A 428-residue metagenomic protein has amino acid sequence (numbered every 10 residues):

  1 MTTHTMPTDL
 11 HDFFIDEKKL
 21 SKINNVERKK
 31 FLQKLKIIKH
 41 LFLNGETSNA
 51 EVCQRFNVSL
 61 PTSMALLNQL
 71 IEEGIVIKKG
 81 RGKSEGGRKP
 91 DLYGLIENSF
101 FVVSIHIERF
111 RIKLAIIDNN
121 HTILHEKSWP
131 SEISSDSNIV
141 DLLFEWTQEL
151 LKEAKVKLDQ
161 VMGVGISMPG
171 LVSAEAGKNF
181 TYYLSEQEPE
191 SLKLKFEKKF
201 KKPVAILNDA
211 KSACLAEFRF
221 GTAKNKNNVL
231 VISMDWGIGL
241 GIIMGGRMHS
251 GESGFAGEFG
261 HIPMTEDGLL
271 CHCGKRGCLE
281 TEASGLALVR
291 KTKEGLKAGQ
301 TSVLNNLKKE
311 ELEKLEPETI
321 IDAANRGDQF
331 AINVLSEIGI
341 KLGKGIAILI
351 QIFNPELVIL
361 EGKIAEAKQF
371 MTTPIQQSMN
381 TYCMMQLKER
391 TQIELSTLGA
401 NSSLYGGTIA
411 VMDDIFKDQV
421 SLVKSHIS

Functional and structural regions predicted by a protein language model:
M1-K79, E85-G87, L92-P130, S134-D159 (+2 more regions): ATP-binding/phosphotransfer module of carbohydrate and carboxylate kinases, centering on a glycine-rich
L43-N44, F220, D235: Short helix-capping/turn signature of helix-turn-helix
K78-V102, V204-V229: Conserved phosphate-binding catalytic cores of ATP/NTP-utilizing and phosphoryl-transfer enzymes
V102-H106, V161-G165, V229-S233, G239-G241: Short glycine-aspartate micro-motif
R109, S212, W236: Short, glycine/acidic-enriched loop or turn micro-motifs at the edges of active sites
I123-A154, L158-N228, F370-T381: Glycine-rich phosphate-binding loop and adjoining helix at the ATP-binding site of ATP-dependent phosphoryl-transfer
P169-V172, D235-G237, I364: Short glycine-rich anion-binding loops that position phosphate/pyrophosphate groups of nucleotides and phosphorylated
N225-A283: Glycine-rich phosphate-binding loop of actin/hexokinase-like ATP-binding domains
